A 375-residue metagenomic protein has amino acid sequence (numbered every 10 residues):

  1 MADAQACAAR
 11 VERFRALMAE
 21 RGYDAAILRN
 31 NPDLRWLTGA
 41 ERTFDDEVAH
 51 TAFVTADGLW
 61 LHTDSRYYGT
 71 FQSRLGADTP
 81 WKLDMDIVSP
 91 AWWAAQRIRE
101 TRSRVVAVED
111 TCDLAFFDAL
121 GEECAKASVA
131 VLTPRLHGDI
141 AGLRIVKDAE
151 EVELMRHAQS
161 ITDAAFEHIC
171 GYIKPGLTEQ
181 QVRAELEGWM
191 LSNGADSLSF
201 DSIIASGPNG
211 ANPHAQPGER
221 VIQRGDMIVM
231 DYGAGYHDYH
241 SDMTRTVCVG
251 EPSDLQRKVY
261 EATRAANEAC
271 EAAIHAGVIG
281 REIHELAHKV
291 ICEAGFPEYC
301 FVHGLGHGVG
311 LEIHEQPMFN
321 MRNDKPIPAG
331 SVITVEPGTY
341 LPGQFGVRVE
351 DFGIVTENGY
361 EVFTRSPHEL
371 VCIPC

Functional and structural regions predicted by a protein language model:
M1-C375: Active-site neighborhoods and metal-handling regions in enzymes and metal-associated proteins
